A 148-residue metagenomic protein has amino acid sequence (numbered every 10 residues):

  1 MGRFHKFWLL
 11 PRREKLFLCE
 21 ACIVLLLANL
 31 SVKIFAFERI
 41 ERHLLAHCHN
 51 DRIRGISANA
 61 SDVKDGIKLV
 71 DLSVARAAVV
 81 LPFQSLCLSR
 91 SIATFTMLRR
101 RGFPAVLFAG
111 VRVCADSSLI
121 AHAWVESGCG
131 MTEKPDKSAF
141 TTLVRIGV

Functional and structural regions predicted by a protein language model:
M1-A58, G66, R76-F83, R100 (+2 more regions): N-terminal accessory/pre-domain segments preceding catalytic cores
A60-K68, P104, F108: Contiguous, function-dense segments enriched for cysteine-driven chemistry and partner/ligand-binding capacity
G66-V70, C87-R90: Generic hydrophobic secondary-structure packing signal
S73, I92-V148: Hydrophobic/aromatic-rich core segments of domains that either
V79-S89, A93: Active-site neighborhoods of divalent-metal-dependent phosphate/nucleic-acid chemistry enzymes
